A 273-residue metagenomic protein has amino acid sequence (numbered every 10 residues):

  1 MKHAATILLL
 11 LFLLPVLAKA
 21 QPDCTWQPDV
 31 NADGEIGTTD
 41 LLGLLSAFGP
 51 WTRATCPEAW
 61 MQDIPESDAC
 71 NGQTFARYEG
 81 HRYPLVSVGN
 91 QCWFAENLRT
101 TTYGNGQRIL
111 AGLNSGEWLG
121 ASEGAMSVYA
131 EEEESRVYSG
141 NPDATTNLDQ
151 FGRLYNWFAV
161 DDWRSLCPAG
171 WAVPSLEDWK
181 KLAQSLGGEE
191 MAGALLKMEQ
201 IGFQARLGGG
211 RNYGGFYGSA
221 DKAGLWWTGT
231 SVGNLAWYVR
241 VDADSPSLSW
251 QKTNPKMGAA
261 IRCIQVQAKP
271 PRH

Functional and structural regions predicted by a protein language model:
M1-A5: Positively charged n-region of N-terminal signal peptides that target proteins for export
I7-V16: Bacterial N-terminal signal peptides
Q21-P22, V30-A54: Alpha-helical segments with a strong preference for the paired helices of cellulosomal dockerin domains
P22-P28, R164-S165: Extracellular-facing binding/remodeling surfaces
P28-D33, R82-P84: A detector of helix-start/N-cap boundary segments at the beginnings of structured domains
A54-H273: Conserved positions within compact, well-structured domain cores
